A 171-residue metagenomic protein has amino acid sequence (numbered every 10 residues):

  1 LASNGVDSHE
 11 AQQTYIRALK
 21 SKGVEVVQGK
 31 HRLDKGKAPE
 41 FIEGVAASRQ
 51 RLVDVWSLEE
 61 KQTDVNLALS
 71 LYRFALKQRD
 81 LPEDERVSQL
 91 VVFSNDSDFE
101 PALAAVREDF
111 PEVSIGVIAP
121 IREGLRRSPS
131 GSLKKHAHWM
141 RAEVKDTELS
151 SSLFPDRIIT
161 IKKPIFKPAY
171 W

Functional and structural regions predicted by a protein language model:
L1, G116-E123: Short internal beta-strands
L1-S88, R127-A169: A charged nuclease-like catalytic/ligand-binding cleft shared by nucleic-acid processing domains
E25-V27, V91, S114-G116: A structural signal for isolated positions on well-ordered beta-strands in alpha/beta enzyme cores
K30, S94, A119-I121: Short, structured patches in soluble enzyme cores that scaffold and shape functional sites
L71-F74, A102, V106: Buried hydrophobic packing segments
Q89-N95, L103-D109: Extended serine/threonine-enriched, polar tracts that run as long, contiguous segments within proteins
F99-L103, R126: Short, well-ordered alpha-helical microsegments
A104-V113, S132-K134: Short, surface-exposed basic-aromatic patches at helix termini and helix-loop junctions that form
